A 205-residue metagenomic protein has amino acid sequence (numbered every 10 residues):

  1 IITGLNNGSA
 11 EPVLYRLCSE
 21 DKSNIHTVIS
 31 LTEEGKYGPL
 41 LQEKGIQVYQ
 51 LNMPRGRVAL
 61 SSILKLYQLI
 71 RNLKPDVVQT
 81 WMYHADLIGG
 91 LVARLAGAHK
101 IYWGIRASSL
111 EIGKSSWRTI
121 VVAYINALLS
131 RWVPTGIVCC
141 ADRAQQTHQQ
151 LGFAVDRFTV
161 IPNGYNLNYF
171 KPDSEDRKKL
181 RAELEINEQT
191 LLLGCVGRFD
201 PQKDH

Functional and structural regions predicted by a protein language model:
I1-H205: Membrane-interface segments of envelope glycosyltransferases acting on lipid-linked substrates or membrane lipids
